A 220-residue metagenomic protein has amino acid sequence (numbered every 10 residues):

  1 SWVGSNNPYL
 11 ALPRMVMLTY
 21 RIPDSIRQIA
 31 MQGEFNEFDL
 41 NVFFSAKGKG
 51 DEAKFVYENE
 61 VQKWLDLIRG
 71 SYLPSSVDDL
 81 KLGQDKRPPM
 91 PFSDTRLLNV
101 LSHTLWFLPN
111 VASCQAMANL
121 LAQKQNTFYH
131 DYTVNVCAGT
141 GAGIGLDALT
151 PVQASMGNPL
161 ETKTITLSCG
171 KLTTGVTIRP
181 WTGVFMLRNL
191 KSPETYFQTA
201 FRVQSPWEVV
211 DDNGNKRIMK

Functional and structural regions predicted by a protein language model:
S1-S102: Interdomain helical connector at the RecA1-RecA2 junction of SF1/SF2 helicase-like NTPases
L18-S25, L108-V111, G139: Short loop/turn segments at strand-loop or loop-helix junctions that form parts of catalytic or ligand-binding pockets
I22-P23, V111-S113, L172-T173, K191: Short, solvent-exposed loop/turn segments at secondary-structure junctions
Q32, A118-L120, T199: Short coil/turn segments at secondary-structure boundaries
K54, S93-Q123: Conserved strand-helix element at the start of the C-terminal RecA-like helicase core
Q125-H130: Short helix-capping segments at alpha-helix termini
T133-K220: Conserved RecA-like P-loop NTPase helicase motor core
